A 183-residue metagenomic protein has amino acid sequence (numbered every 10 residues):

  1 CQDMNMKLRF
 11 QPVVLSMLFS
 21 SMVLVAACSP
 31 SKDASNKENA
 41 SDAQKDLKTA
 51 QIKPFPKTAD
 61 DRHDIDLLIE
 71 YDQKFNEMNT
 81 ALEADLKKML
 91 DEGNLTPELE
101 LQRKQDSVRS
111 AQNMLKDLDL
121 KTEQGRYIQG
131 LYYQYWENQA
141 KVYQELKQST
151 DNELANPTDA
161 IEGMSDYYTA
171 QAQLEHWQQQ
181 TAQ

Functional and structural regions predicted by a protein language model:
N5-M17: Bacterial N-terminal signal peptides that target proteins for export
L24-A27: C-terminal motif of bacterial Sec signal peptides marking the signal peptidase cleavage site
S29-S31: Bacterial signal peptide processing site
D33-N36: Ser/Thr/Pro/Gly-rich low-complexity linker/stalk segments immediately outside membranes or between
A40-Q102, Y135-Q183: C-terminal amphipathic alpha-helix
E98, Q105-Y133, A182-Q183: Short, solvent-exposed, charged loop/turn and helix-capping segments that join or cap alpha-helices on peripheral
